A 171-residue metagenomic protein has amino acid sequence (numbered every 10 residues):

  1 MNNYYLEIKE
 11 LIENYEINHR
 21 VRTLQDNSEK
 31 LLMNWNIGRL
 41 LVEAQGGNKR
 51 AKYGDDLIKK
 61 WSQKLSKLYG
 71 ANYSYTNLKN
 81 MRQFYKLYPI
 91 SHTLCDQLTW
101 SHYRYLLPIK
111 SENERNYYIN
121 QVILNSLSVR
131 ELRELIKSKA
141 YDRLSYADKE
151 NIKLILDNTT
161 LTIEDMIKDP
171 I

Functional and structural regions predicted by a protein language model:
M1-I171: Basic, low-complexity intrinsically disordered segments
